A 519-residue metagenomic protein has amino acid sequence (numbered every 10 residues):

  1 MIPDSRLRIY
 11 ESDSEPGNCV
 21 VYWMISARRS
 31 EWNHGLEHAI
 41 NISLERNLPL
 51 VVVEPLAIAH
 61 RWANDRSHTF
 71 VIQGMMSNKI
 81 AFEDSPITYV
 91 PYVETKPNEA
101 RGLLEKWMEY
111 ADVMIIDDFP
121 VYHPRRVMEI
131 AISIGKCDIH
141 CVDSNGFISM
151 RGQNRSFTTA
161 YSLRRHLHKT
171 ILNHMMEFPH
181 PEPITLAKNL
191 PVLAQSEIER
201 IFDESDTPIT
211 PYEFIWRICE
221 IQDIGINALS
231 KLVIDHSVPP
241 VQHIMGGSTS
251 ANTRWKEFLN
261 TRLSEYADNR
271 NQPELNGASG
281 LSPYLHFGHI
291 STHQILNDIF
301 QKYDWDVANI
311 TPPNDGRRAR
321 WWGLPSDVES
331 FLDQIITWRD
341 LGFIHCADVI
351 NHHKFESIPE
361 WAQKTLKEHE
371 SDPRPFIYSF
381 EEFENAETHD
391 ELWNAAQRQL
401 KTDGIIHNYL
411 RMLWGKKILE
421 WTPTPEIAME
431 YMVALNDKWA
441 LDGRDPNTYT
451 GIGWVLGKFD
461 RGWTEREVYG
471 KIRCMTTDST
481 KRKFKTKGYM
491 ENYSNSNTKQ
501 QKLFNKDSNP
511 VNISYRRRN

Functional and structural regions predicted by a protein language model:
M1-L190, R398, K417-I427, Y431-G451 (+1 more regions): Trp/Phe/Arg-rich N-terminal binding region typifying the photolyase-homology
R8-R29, R46-L50, F70-S77, K231-M245 (+4 more regions): Charged, low-complexity, helix/coiled-coil-prone segments
T69, Q73-M76, N98, G102 (+10 more regions): Generic alpha-helical secondary structure signal
P120, N145, L167, L259 (+3 more regions): A broadly conserved detector of short glycine/acidic/proline-rich loop/turn motifs that flank catalytic sites and bind
S149, S156-E356, G488-P510, R518: Glycine/tryptophan-enriched, flexible segments
Q272-M490, S494-S496: Active-site-proximal binding-pocket segments
